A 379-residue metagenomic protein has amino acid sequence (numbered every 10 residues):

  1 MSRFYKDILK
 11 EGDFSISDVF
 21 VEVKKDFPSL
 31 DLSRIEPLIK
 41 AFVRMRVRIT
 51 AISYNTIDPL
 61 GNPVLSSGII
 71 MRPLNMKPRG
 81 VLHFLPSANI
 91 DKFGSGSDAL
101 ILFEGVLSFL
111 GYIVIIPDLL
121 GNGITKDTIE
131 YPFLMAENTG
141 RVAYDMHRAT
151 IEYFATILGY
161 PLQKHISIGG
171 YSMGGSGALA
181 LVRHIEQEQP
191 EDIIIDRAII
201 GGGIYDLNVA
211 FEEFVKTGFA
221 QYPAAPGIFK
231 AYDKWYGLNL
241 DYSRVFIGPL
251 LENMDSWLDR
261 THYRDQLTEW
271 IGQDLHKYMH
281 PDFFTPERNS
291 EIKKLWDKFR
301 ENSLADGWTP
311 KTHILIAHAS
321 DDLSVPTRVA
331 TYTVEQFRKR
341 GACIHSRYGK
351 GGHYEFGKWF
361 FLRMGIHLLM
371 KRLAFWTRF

Functional and structural regions predicted by a protein language model:
M1-K77: Catalytic-loop region of hydrolases
D58-S67, M71-Y112, K126: Short, surface-exposed "cap/lid" segments of acyl-processing enzymes
F133-T156, L179: Alpha/beta-hydrolase active-site loop
G175-Q189, I199: Short glycine-enriched nucleophile-adjacent loop and the immediately C-terminal alpha-helix near the catalytic center
G201-G307: Accessory cap/linker subdomain of secreted extracellular hydrolases
L207, S320-R328: Acidic catalytic loop of the alpha/beta-hydrolase fold
E287, E291-N302, S324, T331-F379: C-terminal catalytic histidine-bearing segment of alpha/beta-hydrolase fold enzymes
P310, L315-D322: Short beta-strand/loop motif that positions the catalytic acidic residue of the alpha/beta-hydrolase fold
